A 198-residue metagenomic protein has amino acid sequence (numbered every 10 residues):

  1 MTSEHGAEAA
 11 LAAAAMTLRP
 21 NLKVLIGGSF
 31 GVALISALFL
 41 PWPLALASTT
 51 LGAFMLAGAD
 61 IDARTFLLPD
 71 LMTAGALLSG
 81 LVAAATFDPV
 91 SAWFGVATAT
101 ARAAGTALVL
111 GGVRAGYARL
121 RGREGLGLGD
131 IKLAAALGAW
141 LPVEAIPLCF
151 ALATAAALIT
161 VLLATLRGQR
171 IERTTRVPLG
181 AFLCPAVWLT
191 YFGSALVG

Functional and structural regions predicted by a protein language model:
M1-G198: A membrane-topology feature that recognizes alpha-helical transmembrane segments and their immediate juxtamembrane
